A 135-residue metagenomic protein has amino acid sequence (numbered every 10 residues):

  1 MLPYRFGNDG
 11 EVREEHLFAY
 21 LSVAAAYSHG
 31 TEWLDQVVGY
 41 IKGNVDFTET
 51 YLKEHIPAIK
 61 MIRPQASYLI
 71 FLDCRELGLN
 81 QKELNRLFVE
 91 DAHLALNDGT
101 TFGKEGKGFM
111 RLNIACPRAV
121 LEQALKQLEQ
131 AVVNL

Functional and structural regions predicted by a protein language model:
M1-L135: PLP-dependent class I/II
